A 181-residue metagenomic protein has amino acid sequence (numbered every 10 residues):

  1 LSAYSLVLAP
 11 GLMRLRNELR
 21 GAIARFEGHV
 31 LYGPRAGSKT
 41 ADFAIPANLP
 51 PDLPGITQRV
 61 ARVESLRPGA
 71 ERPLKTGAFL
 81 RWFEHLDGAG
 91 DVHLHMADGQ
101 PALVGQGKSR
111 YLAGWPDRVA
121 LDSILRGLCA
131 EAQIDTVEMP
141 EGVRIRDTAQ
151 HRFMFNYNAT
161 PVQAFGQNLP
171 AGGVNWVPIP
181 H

Functional and structural regions predicted by a protein language model:
S2, P10-H181: A conserved amphipathic helix/loop scaffold that creates a polar/acidic microenvironment used either to coordinate
L6: Short, Asp-centered acidic motifs that coordinate Mg2+ and/or phosphate in catalytic or ligand-binding sites
